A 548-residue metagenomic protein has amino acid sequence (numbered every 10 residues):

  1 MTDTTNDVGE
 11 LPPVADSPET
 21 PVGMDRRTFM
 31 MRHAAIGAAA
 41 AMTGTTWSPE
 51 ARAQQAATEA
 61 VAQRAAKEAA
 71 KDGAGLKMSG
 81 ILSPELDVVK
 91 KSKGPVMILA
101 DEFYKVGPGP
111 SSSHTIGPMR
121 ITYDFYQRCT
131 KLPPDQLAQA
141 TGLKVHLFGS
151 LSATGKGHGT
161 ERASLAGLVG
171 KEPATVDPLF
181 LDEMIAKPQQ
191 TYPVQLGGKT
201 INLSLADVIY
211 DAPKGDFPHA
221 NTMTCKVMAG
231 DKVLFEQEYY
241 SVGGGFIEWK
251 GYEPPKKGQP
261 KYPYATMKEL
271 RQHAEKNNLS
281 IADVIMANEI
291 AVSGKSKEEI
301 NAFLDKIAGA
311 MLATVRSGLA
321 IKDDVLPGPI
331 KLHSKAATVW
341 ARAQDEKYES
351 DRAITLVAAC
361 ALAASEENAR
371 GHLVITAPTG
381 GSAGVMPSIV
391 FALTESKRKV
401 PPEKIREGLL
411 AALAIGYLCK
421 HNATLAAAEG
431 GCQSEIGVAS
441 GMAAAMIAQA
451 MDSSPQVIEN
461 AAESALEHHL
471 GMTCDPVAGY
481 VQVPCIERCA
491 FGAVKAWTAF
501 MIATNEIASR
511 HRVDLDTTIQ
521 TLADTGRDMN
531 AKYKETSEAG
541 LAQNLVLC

Functional and structural regions predicted by a protein language model:
M1-T28, T43, P49-A56: N-terminal secretory signal peptides
Y104-D124, G371-I389, C432-S440: Conserved phosphate/anionic-ligand binding catalytic regions in large, soluble enzymes, centered on
S113-T130, P387-K399, A444-D452: Alpha-helical support elements that line or immediately flank enzyme active sites and cofactor-binding pockets
E161-M184, G437, M442-M451, P455 (+1 more regions): C-terminal domain-closing interface element
P173-D345: C-terminal regulatory domains involved in ligand/effector binding and gene-expression control
Q272-L304, A308, T314, V477-C548: A structured, mid-to-C-terminal "fold-capping" secondary-structure block
K297-Y417, H421-A427, G431, G540-C548: Accessory "access/gating" subregions that flank catalytic or transport cores
K399-V400, A411, Y417-A490, A503-H511: Hydrophobic alpha-helical bundle architecture
